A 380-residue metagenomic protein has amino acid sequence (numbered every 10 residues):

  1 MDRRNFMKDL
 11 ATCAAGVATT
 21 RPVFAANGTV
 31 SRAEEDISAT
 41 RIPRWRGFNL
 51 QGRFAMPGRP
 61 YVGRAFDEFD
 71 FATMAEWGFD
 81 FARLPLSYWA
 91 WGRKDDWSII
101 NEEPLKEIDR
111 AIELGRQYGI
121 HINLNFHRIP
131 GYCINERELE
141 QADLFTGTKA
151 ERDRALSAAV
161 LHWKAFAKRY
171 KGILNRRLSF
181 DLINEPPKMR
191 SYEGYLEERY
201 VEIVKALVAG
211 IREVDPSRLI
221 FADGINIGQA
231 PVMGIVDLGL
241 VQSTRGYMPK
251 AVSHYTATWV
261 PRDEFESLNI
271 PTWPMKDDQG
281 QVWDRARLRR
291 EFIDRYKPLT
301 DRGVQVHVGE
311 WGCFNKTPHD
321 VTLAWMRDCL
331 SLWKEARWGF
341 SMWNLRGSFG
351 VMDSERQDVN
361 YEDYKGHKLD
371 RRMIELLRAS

Functional and structural regions predicted by a protein language model:
N5-A26: N-terminal export signals
R21-I42: C-terminal segment of N-terminal export signals and the immediately downstream linker at the start of the mature
T40-R218, G224-P231, D363-Y364, K368-L376: Active-site mouth of glycoside hydrolases
N101, E140-D143, V236-G239, W259-P261 (+2 more regions): Short, hinge-like loop/turn segments at secondary-structure boundaries
G147, D153-V282, E291-F314, E335-W338: Active-site region of glycoside hydrolase catalytic domains
R287-L288: Alpha-helical scaffold elements lining the catalytic groove of polysaccharide deacetylases
P318-S380: Aromatic-rich peripheral "rim/lid" segments of glycoside hydrolase catalytic domains that contact and position glycan
